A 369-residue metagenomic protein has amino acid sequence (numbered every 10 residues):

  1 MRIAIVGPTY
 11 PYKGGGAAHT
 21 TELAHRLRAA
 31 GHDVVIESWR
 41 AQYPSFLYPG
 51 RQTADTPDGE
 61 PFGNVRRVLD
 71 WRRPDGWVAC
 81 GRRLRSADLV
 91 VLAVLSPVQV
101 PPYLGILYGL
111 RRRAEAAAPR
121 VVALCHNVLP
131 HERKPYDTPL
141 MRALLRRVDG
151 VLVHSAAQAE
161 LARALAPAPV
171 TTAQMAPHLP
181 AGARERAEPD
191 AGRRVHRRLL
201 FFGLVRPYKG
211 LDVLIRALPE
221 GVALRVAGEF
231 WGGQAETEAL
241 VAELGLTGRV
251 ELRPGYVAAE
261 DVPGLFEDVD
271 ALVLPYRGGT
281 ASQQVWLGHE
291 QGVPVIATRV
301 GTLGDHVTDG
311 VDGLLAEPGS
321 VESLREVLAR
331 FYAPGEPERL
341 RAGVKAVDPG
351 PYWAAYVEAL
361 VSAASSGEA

Functional and structural regions predicted by a protein language model:
G7-K13, T21-R85, Q158, F230-G233: N-terminal strand-loop element at the rim of the active site of nucleotide-sugar-dependent glycosyltransferases
A18-E22, L204-E220, W286-L287: A conserved mid-protein helix/loop that constitutes part of the nucleotide-sugar donor-binding site
R40-Y43, A223-E238, G255: Glycosyltransferase donor-sugar binding loop
T237-E260: Nucleotide-activated donor-binding/catalytic signature segment of Leloir-type glycosyltransferases, i.e., the conserved
G264-T280, E290-V293: Acidic donor-binding loop of glycosyltransferase active sites
L274, G288, P294-A297, G304-V307: Short hydrophobic beta-strand element within catalytic cores of glycosyltransferases and related nucleotide-activated
D309-G310, L314-V321, L328-G335: Conserved acidic donor-binding segment of nucleotide-sugar-dependent glycosyltransferases
E336-G350: A short, well-ordered alpha-helix in the C-terminal region of glycosyltransferases
